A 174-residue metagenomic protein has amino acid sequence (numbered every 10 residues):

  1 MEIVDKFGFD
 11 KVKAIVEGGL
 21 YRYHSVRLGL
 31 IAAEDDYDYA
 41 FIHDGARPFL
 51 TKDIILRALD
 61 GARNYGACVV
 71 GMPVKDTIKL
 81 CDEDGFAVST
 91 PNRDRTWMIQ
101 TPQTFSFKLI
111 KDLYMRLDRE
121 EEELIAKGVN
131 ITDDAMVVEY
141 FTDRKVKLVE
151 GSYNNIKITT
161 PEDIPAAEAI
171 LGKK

Functional and structural regions predicted by a protein language model:
M1-D5, Y37, C81-A87, A135-M136: Acidic-glycine-rich active-site phosphate/pyrophosphate-binding loop
M1-Y37, E120-K127: Conserved N-terminal catalytic core of the sugar/cofactor nucleotidyltransferase
F9-V12, N64, D84, D143-K145: A generic structural signal for alpha->beta connector loops
A14, R22-C81, Q100: Conserved beta-loop-beta/alpha segment of the NTase-like Rossmann-fold superfamily that binds/positions NTPs
R47, A67-V69, V88, P102 (+2 more regions): A residue-level structural signature of the nucleotidyltransferase/glycosyltransferase Rossmann-like core
P48, K52, L56, G85 (+1 more regions): ER/Golgi luminal nucleotide-sugar-dependent glycosyltransferases, focusing on the catalytic module
L80-F105: Short, flexible, basic/aromatic active-site loop/helix in glycosyltransferases
W97-K174: Conserved alpha/beta core of the MobA/IspD/sugar-nucleotide pyrophosphorylase nucleotidyltransferase superfamily
